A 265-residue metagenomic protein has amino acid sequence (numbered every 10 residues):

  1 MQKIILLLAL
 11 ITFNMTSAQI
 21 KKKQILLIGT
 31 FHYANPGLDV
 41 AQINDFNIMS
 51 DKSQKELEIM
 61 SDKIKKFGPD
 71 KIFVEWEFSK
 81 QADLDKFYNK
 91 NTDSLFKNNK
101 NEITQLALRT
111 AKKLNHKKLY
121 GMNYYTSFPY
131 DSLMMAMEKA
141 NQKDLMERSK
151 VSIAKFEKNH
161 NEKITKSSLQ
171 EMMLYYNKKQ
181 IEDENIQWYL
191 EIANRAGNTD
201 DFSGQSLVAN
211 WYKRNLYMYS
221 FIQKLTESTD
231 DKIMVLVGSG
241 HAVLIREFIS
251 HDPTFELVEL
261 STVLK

Functional and structural regions predicted by a protein language model:
M1-K23: Bacterial Sec-dependent N-terminal signal peptides
I20-N35: Short N-terminal segments immediately surrounding and downstream of signal-peptide cleavage
A34-K52: Acidic/histidine-rich helix-loop elements that form or flank divalent-metal/phosphate-binding sites at the catalytic
A34-P36, K80-L84, F128-D131, A242-I245: Short catalytic/ligand-binding loop motif for oxyanion handling, primarily in non-cytosolic enzymes, centered on
D51-S61, N91-D93: N-terminal post-signal-peptidase region of extra-cytosolic proteins
I64, G68-V74: Proline-aspartate-enriched helix->loop->beta-strand connector
L84-L225: Hydrophobic, often amphipathic alpha-helical segments used for membrane interaction and targeting
V208-K265: A cross-kingdom marker for long, charged
